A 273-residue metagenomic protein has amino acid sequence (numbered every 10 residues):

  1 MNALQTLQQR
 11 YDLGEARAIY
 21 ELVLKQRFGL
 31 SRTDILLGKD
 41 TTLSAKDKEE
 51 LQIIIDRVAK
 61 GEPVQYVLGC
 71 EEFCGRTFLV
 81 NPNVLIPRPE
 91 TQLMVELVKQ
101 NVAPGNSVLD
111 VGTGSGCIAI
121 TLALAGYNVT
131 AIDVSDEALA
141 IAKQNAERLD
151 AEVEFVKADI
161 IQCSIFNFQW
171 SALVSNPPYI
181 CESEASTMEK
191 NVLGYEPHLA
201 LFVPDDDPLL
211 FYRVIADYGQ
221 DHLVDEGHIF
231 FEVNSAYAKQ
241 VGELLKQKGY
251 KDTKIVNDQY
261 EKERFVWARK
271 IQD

Functional and structural regions predicted by a protein language model:
M1-L36, T41: Non-catalytic accessory regions of SAM-dependent methyltransferases
Q26-K99: Conserved AdoMet
Q65, I180-S183, A236: Active-site beta-alpha loop architecture of Rossmann-like, nucleotide-cofactor-dependent enzymes
L68, K157-A158, N257: Short loop/edge segments at beta-strand edges and connector loops that shape dinucleotide/nucleotide cofactor-binding
T77, N128, E152-E154, K251-K254: Conserved beta-strand segments of alpha/beta enzyme cores
P89-T187, V214: Conserved SAM/SAH cofactor-binding pocket of Class I
Y179-F211: Mobile active-site "lid"/loop adjacent to the S-adenosyl-L-methionine
D205-R269: Conserved Class I SAM-dependent methyltransferase catalytic core
